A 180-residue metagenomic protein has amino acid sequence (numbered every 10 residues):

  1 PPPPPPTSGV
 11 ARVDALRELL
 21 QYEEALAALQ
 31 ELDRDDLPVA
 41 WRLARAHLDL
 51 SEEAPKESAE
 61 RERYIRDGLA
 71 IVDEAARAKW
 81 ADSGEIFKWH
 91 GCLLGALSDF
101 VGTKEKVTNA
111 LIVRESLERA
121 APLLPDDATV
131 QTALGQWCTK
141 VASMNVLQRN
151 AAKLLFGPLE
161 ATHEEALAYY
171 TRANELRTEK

Functional and structural regions predicted by a protein language model:
P1-P3, P122: Compositionally biased, intrinsically disordered/low-complexity regions enriched for serine, proline and threonine
P3-G9, D36-L37, Q148, K180: Generic helix N-cap/helix-start motif at coil->alpha-helix transitions
R12-A27, R45-D82, W89-D126, L134-A173: Short coil/linker segments at helix-helix boundaries
L29-D33: Alpha-helix C-terminal capping segments
D35-P38, W80-D82, D126, T178-K180: Short coil loop/turn residues that delineate tetratricopeptide repeat
